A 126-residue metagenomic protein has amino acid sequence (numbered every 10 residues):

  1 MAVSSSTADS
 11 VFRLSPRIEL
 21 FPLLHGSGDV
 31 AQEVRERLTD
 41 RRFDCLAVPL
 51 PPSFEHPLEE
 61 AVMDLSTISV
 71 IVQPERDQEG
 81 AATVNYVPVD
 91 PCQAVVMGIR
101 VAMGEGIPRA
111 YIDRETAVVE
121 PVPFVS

Functional and structural regions predicted by a protein language model:
M1-S126: Compositional signal for N-terminal targeting/processing segments
